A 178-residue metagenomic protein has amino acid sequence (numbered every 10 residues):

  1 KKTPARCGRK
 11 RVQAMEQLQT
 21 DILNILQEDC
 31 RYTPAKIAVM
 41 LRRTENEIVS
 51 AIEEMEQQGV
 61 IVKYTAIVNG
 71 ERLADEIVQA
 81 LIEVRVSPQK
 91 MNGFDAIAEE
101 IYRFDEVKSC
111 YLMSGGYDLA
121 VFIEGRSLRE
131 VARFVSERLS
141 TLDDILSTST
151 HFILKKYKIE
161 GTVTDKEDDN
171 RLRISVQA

Functional and structural regions predicted by a protein language model:
K1-A178: A compositional/biophysical signature of low hydrophobicity enriched in polar/charged and small residues
